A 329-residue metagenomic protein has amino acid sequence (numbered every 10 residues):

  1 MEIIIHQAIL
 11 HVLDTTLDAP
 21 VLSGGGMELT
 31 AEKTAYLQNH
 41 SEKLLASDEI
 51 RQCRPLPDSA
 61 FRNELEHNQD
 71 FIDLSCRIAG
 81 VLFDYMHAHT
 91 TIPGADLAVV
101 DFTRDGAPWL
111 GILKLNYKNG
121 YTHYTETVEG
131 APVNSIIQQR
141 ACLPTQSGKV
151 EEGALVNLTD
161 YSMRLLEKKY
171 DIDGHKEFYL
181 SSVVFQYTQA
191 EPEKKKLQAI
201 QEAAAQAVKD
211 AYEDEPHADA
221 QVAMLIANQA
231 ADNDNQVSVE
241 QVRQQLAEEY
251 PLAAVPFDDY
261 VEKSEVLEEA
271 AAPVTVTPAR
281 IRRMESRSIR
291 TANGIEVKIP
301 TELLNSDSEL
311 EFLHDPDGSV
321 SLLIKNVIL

Functional and structural regions predicted by a protein language model:
E2-R280: Long, hydrophobic alpha/beta structural blocks
Q244-L329: C-terminal structured domains
